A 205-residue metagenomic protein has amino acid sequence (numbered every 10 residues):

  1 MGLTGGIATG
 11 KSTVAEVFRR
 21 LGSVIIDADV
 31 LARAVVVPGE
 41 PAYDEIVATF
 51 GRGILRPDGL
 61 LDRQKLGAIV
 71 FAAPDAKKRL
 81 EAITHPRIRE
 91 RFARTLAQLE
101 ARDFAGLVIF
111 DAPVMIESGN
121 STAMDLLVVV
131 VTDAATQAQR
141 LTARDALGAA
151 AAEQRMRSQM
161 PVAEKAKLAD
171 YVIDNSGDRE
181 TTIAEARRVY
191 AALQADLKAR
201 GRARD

Functional and structural regions predicted by a protein language model:
M1-S23, A28-V30: Walker A (P-loop) phosphate-binding motif
G10, D29, L80, I109 (+3 more regions): Residue-level signal for inorganic ion chemistry
I25, L127-V129, V172-I173: Short, well-ordered beta-strand core segments
V30-L107: ATP-dependent small-molecule kinase phosphotransfer cores that center on conserved nucleotide phosphate-binding segments
Y43-V47, A134-T142, A149, E153: An amphipathic alpha-helix signature
R89, A93-A143: ATP-dependent NMP and nucleoside kinases share a basic, alpha-helical "lid"
A93-R94, S121-A123, A143-A199, R204-D205: Small-molecule kinase domains that catalyze NTP-dependent phosphoryl transfer to phosphate-bearing small molecules
